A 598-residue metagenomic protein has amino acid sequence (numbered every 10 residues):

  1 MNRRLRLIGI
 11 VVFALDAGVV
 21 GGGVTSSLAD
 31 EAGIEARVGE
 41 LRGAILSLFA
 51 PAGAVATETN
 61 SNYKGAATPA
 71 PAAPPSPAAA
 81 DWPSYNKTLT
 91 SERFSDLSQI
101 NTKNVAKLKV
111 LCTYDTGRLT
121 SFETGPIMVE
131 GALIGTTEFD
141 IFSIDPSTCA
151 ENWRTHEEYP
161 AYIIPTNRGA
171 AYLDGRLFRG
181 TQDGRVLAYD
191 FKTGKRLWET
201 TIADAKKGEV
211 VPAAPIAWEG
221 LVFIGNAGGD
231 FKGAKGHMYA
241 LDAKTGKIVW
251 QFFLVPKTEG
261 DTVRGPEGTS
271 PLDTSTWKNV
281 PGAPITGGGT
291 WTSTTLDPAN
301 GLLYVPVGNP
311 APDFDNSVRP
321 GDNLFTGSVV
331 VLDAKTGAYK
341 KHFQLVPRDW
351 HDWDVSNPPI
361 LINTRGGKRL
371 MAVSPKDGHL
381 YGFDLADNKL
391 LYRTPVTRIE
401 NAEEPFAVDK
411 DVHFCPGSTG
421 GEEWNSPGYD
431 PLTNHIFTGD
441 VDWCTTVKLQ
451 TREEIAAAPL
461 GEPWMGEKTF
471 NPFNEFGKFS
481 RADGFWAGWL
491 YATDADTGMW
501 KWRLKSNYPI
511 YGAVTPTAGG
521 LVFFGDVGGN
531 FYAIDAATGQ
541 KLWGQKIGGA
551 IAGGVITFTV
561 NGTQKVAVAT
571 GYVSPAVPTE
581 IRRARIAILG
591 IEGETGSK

Functional and structural regions predicted by a protein language model:
G9-V20: Bacterial N-terminal signal peptides
R37, G43-T116, A150-Y159, K195-D204 (+9 more regions): Aromatic (tryptophan-biased) beta-strands that constitute blades/sheets of beta-rich domains
W82-N86, L119-D140, Y162-V186, V210-F231 (+8 more regions): Repeat-blade elements of multi-bladed beta-propeller folds
G233-H237, T326, H379-Y381, T446-T451 (+1 more regions): Structural motif
P358-V396, A402-E404, D409-E423, A536: Phosphate/diphosphate-binding loops
I556-K598: Blade-level signature of beta-propeller repeat domains, shared across WD40, Kelch, NHL, RCC1 and BNR/Asp-box propellers
